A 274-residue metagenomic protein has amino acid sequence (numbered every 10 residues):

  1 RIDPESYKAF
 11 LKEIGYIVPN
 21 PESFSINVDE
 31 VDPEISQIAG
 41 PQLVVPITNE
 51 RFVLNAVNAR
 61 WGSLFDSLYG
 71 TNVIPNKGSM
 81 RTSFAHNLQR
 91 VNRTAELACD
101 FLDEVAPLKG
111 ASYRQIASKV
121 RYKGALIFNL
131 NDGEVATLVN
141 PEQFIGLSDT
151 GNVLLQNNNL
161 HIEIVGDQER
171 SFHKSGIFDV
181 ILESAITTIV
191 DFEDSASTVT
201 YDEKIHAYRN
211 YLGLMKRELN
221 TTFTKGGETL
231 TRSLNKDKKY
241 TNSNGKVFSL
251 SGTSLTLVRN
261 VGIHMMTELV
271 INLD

Functional and structural regions predicted by a protein language model:
K8-D274: Catalytic alpha/beta active-site cores
